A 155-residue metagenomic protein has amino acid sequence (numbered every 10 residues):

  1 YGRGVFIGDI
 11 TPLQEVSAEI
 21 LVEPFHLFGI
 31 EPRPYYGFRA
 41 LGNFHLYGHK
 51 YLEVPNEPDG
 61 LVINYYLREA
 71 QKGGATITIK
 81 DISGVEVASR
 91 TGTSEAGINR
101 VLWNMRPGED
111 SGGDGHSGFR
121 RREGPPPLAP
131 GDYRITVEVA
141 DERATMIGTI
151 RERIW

Functional and structural regions predicted by a protein language model:
Y1-L52, P58-L61, Y66, A70: Beta-propeller blade termini and top-face loops
L46, Y51-E53, E57, L102 (+1 more regions): Extracytoplasmic beta-rich repeat domains
K50-E57, E69, E142-W155: Primarily secretory-pathway and cell-envelope proteins
P58-N64, I98-R100, R143-T145: Intrinsic-disorder/low-complexity, polar/charged segments enriched in Ser/Thr/Lys/Arg/Asp/Glu/Gln
L61-N64, A70-A88, D132-T136: Beta-strand-rich binding/interaction modules
Y65-L67, M105, V139: Hydrophobic beta-strand positions in extracellular immunoglobulin-like domains
E86-P126: Glycine-centered tight-turn motifs at strand-turn-strand junctions
E109-G113, V139-I147: Short acidic/polar inter-strand loop motif in beta-rich domains
